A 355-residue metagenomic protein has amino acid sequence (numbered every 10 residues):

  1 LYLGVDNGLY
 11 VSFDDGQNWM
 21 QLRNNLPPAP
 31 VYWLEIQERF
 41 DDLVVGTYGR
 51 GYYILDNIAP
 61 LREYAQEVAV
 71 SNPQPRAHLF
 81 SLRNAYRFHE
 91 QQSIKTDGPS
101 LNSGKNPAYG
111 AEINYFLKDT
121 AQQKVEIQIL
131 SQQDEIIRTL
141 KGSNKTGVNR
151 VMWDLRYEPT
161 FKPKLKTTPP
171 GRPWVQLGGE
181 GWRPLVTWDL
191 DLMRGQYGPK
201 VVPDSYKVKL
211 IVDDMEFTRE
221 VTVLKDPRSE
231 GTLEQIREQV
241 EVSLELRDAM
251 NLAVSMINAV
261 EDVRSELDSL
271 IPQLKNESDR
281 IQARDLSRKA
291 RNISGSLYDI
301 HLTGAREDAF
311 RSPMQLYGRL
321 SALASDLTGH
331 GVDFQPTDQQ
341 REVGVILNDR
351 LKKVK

Functional and structural regions predicted by a protein language model:
L1-L101, A108-N114, T120, W174: Beta-propeller blade termini and top-face loops
D14, L130-E135: Change "in extracellular beta-sheet-rich domains … of secreted and cell-surface proteins" to "in beta-sheet-rich domains
G51, P159-P163, I211-R219: Short acidic/polar inter-strand loop motif in beta-rich domains
P60-E90, T218-V254: Low-complexity, Pro/Ser/Thr- and charge-rich linker/hinge segments at domain boundaries
F88-E126, L130, R150-M152, I236 (+1 more regions): Contiguous beta-strand segments within globular domains
I127, V202-V212: Short, aromatic- and glycine-rich surface loops/edge beta-strands on solvent-exposed regions
I136-Y197: Glycine-centered tight-turn motifs at strand-turn-strand junctions
R219-V221, L252-K355: Mature extracytoplasmic or organellar-lumen-exposed domains after removal of signal/transit peptides
